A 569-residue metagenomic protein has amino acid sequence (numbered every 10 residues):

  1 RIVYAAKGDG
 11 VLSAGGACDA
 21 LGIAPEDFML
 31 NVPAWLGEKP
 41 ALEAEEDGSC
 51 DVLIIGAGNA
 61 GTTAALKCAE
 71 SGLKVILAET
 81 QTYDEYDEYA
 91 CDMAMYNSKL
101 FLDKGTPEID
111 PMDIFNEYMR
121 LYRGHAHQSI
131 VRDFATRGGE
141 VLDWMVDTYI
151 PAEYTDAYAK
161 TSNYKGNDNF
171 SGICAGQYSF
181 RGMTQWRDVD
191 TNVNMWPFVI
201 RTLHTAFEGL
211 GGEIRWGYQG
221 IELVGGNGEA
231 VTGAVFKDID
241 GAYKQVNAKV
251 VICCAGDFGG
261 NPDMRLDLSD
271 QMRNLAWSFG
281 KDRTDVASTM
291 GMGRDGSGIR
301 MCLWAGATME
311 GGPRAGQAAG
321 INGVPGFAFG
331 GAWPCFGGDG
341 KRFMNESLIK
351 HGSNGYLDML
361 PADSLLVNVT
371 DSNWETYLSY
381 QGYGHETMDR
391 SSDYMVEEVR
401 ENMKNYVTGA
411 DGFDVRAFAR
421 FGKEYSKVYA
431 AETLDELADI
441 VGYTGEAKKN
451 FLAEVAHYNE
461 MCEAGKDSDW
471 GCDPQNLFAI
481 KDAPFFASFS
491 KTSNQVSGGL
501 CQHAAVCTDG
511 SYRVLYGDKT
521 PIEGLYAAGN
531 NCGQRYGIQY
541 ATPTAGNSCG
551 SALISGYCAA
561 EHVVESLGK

Functional and structural regions predicted by a protein language model:
I2-V52, G568: Extreme N-terminal leader/targeting segments of oxidoreductases
G15-G16, A20-G22, D27-N31, A135-A242 (+2 more regions): Conserved redox-cofactor binding core of oxidoreductases
D47-C50, D240-V250, P521-I522: Core beta-strand elements of the Rossmann-like FAD/NAD(P) dinucleotide-binding domain in flavoenzyme oxidoreductases
V52-L77, V564: N-terminal Rossmann-like FAD-binding beta1-loop-alpha1 element of flavoenzymes
E70-A90: Glycine-rich FAD pyrophosphate-binding loop
E222, T433-E436, I440-R535, Q539: A glycine-rich dinucleotide-binding beta-alpha-beta segment and adjacent secondary-structure elements that constitute
G241-G320, P543-A545, C549-C558: Glycine-rich loop(s) and the adjacent beta-strand/alpha-helix scaffold that form part
I299-M301, A305-Y443: An anion/pyrophosphate-binding glycine-rich loop and adjacent beta-alpha core in soluble alpha-beta enzymes
